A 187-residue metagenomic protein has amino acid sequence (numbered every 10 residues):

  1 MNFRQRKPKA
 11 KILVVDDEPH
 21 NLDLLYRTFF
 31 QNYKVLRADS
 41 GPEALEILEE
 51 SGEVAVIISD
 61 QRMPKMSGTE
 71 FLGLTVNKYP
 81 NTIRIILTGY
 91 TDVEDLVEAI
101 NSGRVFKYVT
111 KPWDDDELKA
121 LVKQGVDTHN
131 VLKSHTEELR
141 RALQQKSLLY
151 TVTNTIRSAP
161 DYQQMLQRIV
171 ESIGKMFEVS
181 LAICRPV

Functional and structural regions predicted by a protein language model:
M1-L13: Non-catalytic signal-transmission and effector/linker regions of two-component phosphorelay proteins
D16, D60, T88: Active-site residues of response regulator receiver
R37-I47, G68: Helix N-cap/capping motif at the beta->alpha junctions
G52-I58: Active-site beta3 strand of CheY-like receiver
M63: Receiver (REC) domain active-site loop signature in two-component systems and cognate sites in sensor histidine kinases
T69-E70, T91-K107: Alpha4 helix (beta4-alpha4-beta5 surface) of REC/receiver domains from two-component response regulators
E94, W113-V122, V126: C-terminal output helix
A159-V187: Helix-loop-beta substructure at the N-terminus of cytosolic sensory domains that couple signal/ligand detection
